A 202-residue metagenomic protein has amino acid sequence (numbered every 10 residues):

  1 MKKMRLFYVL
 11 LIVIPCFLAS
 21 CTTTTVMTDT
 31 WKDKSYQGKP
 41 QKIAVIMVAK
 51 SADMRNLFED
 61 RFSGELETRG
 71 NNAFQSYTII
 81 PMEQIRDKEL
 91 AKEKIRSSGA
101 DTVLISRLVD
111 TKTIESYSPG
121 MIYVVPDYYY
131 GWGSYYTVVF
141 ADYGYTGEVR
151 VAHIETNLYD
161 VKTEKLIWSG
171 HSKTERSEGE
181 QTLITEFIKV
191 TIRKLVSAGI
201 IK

Functional and structural regions predicted by a protein language model:
M1-C21: Sec-dependent bacterial lipoprotein signal peptides
K3-L6, R96, E180: Structural motif marking the loop-to-transmembrane transition
Y8, I12, Q41, T102 (+1 more regions): Residues at beta-strand starts and edge strands
C21-Q41, K50, F140-K202: C-terminal/domain-edge helix-coil "capping" segments
T24-T28, M54-E59, G120: Short acidic/polar alpha-helix capping motifs at helix-coil junctions
K42-E115, K165: N-terminal segment of the mature soluble domain
D87-L158: Surface-exposed short loop/turn segments
